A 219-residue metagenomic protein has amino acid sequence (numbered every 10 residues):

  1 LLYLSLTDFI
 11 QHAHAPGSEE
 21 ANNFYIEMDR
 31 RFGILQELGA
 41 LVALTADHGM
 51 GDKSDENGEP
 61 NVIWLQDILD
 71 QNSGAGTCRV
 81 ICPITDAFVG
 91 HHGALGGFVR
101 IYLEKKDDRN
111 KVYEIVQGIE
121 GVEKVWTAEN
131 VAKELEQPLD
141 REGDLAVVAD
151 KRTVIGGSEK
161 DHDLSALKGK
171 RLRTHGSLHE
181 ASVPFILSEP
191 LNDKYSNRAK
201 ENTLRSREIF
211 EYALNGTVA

Functional and structural regions predicted by a protein language model:
L1-A219: Feature captures the catalytic ectodomains and active-site-proximal regions of enzymes that hydrolyze or transfer
